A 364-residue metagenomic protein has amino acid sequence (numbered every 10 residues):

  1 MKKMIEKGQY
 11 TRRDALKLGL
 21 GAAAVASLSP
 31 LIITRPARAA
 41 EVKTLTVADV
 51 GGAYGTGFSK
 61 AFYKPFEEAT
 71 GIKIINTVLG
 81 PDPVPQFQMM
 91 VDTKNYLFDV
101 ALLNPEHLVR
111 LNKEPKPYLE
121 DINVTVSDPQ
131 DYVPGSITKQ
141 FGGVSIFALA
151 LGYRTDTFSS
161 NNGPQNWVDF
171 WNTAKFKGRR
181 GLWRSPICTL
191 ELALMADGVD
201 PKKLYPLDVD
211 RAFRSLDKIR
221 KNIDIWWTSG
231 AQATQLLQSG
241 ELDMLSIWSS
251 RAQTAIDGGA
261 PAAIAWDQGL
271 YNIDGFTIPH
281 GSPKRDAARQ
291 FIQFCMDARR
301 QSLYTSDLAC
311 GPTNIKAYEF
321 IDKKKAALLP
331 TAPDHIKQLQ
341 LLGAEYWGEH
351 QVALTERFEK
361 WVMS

Functional and structural regions predicted by a protein language model:
M1-D14, L18, A22-S27, R38: N-terminal secretory signal peptides
A40-V109: Early extracytoplasmic/lumenal segment of secretory-pathway proteins
G52-S59, Y96-D224, T228-L236: Extracytoplasmic ligand-binding site segments that recognize negatively charged/polar headgroups
L108-L111, Q238, M244-P261: A ligand-binding cleft/hinge motif common to bilobed small-molecule-binding domains
F147, D210-I219, I256-S282: Periplasmic-binding protein-like
G152-T157, L194-V199, I273-A287, I292 (+1 more regions): A bilobed periplasmic-binding-protein/Venus flytrap-type ligand-binding module shared by bacterial periplasmic
K175-C188, C295-Y318: Periplasmic-binding protein-like
S302-S364: C-terminal capping/gating helix-and-loop segments adjacent to ligand/active sites or protein-protein/ligand interfaces
